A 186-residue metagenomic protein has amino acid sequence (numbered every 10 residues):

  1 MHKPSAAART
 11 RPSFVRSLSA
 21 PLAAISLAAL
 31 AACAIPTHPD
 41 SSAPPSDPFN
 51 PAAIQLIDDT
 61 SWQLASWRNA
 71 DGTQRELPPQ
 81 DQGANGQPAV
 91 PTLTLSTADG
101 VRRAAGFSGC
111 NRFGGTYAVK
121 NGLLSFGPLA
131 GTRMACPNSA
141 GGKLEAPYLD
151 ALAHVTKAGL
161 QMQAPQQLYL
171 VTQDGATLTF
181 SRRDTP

Functional and structural regions predicted by a protein language model:
H2-R11, R16-S19, C33-P186: Lipid interaction determinants
S19-A31: Bacterial N-terminal signal peptides
